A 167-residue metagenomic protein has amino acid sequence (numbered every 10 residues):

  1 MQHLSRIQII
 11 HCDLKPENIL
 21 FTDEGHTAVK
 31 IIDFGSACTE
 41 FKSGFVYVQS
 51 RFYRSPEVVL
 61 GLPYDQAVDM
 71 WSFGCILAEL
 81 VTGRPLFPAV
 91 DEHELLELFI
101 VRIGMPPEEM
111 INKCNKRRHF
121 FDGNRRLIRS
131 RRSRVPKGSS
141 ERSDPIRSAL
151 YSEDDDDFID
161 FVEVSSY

Functional and structural regions predicted by a protein language model:
S5-T22: Catalytic-loop of the protein kinase fold
L20-S50: Activation segment/activation loop of eukaryotic-type protein kinase catalytic domains
G61-Q66: Activation segment
D69: Conserved catalytic-loop aspartate of Hanks-type protein kinases
L80-V81: Hydrophobic anchor on a C-lobe helix of Hanks-type protein kinase catalytic domains
P106-E163: C-terminal lobe substrate-recognition/regulatory segment of protein kinase catalytic domains
